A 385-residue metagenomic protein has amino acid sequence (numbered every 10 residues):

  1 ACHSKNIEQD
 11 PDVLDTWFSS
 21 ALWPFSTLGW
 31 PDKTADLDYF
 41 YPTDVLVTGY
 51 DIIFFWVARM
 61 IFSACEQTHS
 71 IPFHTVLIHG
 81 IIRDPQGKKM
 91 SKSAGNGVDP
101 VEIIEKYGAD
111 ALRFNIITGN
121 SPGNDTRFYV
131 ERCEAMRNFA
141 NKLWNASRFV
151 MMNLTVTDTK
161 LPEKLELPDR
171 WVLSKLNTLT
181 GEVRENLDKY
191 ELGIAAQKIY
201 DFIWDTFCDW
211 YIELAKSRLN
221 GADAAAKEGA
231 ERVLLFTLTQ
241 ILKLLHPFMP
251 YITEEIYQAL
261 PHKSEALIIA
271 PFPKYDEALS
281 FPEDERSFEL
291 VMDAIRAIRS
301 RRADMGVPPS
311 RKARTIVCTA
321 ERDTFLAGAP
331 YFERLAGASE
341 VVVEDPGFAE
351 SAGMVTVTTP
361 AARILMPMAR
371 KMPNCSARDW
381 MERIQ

Functional and structural regions predicted by a protein language model:
A1-F18, L22, E66-A109, N124 (+1 more regions): Feature 926 captures the class I aminoacyl-tRNA synthetase adenylation module centered on the KMSKS loop
T27-D32: Cytochrome P450 core scaffold surrounding the K-helix E-X-X-R motif and the conserved "meander" helix-loop region
P42-I52: The substrate-binding groove and active-site-proximal loops of carbohydrate-active enzymes, especially glycoside
F114-N115, G119: Non-catalytic, structured segments within soluble enzyme domains
